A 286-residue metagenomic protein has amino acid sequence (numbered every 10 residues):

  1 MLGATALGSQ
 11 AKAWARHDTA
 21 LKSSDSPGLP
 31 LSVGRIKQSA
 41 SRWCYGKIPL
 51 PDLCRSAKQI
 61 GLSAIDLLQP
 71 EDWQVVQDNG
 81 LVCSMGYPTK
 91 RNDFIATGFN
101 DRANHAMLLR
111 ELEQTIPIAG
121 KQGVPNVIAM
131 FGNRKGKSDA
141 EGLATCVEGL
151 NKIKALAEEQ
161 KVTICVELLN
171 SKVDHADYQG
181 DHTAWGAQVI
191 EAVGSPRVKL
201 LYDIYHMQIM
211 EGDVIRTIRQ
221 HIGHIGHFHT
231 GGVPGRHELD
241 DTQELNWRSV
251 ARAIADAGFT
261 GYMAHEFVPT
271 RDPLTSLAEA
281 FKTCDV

Functional and structural regions predicted by a protein language model:
M1-K58, G123-P125, G180-Y202, H206-V286: Histidine-acidic metal/acid-base catalytic patches
G3-A11, G98-K199, I209: Active-site acidic/histidine proton-transfer and metal-coordination neighborhood in alpha/beta enzyme cores
C44-G46, Q69-E71, T89-R91, N133-K135 (+4 more regions): Active-site-proximal loop/turn and secondary-structure-junction residues that shape catalytic pockets, frequently
D52-W73: Catalytic domains of carbohydrate-active enzymes, especially glycoside hydrolases
A64-D66, M85, I128, C165 (+2 more regions): Conserved beta-strand positions in the central sheet of alpha/beta enzyme cores
W73-Y87, C146, V162: Short acidic, glycine/proline-enriched helix-loop-strand junctions
